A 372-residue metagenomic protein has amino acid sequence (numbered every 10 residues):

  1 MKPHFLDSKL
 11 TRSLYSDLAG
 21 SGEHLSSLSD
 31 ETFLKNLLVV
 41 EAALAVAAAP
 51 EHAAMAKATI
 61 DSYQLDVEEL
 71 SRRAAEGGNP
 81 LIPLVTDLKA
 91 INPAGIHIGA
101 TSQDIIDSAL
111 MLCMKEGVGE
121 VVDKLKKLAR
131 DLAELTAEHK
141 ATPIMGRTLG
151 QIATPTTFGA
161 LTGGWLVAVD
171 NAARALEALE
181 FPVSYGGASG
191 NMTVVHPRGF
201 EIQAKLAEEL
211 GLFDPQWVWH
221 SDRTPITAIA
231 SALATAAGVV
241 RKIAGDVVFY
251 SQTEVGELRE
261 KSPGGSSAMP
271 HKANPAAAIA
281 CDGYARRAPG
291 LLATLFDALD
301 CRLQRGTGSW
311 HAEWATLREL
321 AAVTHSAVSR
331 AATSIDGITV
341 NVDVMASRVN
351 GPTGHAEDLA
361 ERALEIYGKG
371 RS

Functional and structural regions predicted by a protein language model:
M1-G186, M192, F200-K205, D214 (+3 more regions): A helix-coil-helix interface module used to build multimeric assemblies and to scaffold catalytic/cofactor sites
L14-D17, T142, Q203-W219, G256-E257 (+1 more regions): Acidic-glycine-rich active-site phosphate/pyrophosphate-binding loop
L25-S29, E69-S71, G264-A280, R302-E319 (+1 more regions): Short beta-alpha connecting loops at secondary-structure transitions that line or flank enzyme active sites
A43-A47, D87, I91, D131 (+11 more regions): Generic, well-ordered alpha-helical scaffold segments in large soluble proteins
K115-V122, K126, A133, G163-L166 (+8 more regions): Short amphipathic alpha-helical segments with heptad-repeat character
T162, H196, Q203-A236: Conserved beta-strand/loop scaffold segments within soluble protein domains that form the structured core and edges
A172, G187, W219-L303: Glycine-rich anion/phosphate-binding loop at the beta-strand->alpha-helix junction
R287-L359: Long, amphipathic alpha-helical stalk/connector segments used for oligomerization, subunit docking, or mechanical
